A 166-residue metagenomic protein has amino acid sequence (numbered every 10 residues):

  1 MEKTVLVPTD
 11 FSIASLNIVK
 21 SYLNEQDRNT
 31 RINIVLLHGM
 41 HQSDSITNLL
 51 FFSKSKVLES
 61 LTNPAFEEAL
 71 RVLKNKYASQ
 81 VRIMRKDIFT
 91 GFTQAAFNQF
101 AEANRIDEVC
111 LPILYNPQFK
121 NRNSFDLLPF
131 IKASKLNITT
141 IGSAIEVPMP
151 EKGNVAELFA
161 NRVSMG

Functional and structural regions predicted by a protein language model:
E2-F51, M165-G166: Small/aliphatic-rich secondary-structure junction motif
L6, N33-V35, R85-D87, C110 (+1 more regions): A structural signal for isolated positions on well-ordered beta-strands in alpha/beta enzyme cores
S15, F66, D87-G91: A conditional alpha-helix N-cap/helix-loop micro-motif detector
I46-L49, N98, N121-R122: Short, well-ordered secondary-structure micro-motifs
K54-A65: A short acidic, glycine-rich active-site loop that binds or catalyzes chemistry on phosphate/adenosine moieties
N63-M84: Phosphate/nucleotide-donor binding subsite
Y77-V109, Y115: Structural beta-alpha unit
N104-G166: Gly/Ser-rich helix-loop-strand patches that form or flank binding pockets for ribonucleotide-derived cofactors
